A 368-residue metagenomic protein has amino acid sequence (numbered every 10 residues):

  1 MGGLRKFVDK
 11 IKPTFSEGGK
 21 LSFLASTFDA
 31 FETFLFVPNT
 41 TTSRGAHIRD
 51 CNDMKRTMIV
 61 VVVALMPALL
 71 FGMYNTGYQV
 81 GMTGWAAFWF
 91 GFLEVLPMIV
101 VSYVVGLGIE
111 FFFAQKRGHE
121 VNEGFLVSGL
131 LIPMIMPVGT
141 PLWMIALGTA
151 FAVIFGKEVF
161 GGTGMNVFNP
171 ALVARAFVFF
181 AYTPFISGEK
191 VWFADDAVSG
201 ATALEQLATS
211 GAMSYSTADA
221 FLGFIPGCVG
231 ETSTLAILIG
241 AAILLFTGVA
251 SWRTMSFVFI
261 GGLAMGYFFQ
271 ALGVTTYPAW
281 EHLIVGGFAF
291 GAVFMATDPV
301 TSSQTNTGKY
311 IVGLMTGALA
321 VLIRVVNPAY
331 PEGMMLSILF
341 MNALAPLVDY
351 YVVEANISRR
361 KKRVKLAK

Functional and structural regions predicted by a protein language model:
M1-I99, Y103: N-terminal signal-anchor module of multipass membrane proteins
T42-I48, G106-R117, I154-G164, I239-G248 (+1 more regions): C-terminal ends of transmembrane helices
F88-V104, G139-G148, Q206, A220-T234 (+1 more regions): Structural signature of hydrophobic alpha-helical transmembrane segments
V105-E110, F125-M134, T149-G156, A236-L244 (+3 more regions): Hydrophobic, membrane-inserted alpha-helices
E120-V198: Membrane-interface helix-loop-helix junctions at boundaries between adjacent transmembrane segments
A146, V167-L172, A279-G287, K309-I311 (+1 more regions): Loop-to-transmembrane alpha-helix initiation sites
G164-L238: Long hydrophobic alpha-helical segments that form multi-pass transmembrane helix bundles in integral membrane proteins
M255-F257, A264-N306: A beta-strand-loop signature enriched in Asp, Gly, Thr, and Trp that corresponds to the sialidase/neuraminidase Asp-box
